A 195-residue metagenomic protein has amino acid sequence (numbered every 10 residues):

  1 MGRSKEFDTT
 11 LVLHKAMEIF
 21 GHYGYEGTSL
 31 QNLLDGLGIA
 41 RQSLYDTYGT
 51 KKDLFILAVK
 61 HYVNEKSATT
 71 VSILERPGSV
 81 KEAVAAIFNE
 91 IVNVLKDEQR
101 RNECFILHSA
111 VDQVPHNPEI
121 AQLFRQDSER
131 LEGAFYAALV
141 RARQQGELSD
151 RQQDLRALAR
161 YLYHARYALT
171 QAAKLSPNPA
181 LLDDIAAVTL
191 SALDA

Functional and structural regions predicted by a protein language model:
M1-F7, S149: N-terminal intrinsically disordered/low-complexity leader segments
L11, K15, I19-D53, L57: Helix-turn-helix
L57, V71-N102, L155-L162: Hydrophobic alpha-helical connector segments
K60-S67: Short, basic, alpha-helical segments at the C-terminal edge of helix-turn-helix-like DNA-binding modules
A83, E98-E119: Amphipathic alpha-helical segments used for helix-helix packing
A86-V94, E129-G133, A137-R141, A172-A195: C-terminal peripheral helix-coil segments that are non-catalytic and often amphipathic
N102, L107, R151-A172, I185-S191: Hydrophobic alpha-helical segments that form the core of small-molecule binding pockets and/or dimer interfaces
P118-Q145, R160: Amphipathic alpha-helical packing segments from all-alpha helical-bundle domains
